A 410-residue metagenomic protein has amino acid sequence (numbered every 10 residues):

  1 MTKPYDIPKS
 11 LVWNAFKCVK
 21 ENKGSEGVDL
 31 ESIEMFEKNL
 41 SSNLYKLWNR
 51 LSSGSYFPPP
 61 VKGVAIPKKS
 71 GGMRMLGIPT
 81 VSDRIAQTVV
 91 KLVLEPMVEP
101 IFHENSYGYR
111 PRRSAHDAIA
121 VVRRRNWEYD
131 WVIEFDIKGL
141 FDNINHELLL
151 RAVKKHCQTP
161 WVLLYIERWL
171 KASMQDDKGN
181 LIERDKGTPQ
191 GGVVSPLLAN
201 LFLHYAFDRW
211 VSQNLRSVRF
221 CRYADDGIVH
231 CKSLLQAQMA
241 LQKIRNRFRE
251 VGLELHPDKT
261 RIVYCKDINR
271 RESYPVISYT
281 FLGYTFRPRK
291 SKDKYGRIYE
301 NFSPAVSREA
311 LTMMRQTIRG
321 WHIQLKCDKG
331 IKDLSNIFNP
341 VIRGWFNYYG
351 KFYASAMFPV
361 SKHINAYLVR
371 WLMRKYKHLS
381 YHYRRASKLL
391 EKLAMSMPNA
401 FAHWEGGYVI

Functional and structural regions predicted by a protein language model:
M1-S41: Non-catalytic, polymerase-adjacent accessory regions of viral genome-replication enzymes
I7, P60-K62, L170, M174 (+2 more regions): Core structural elements
S25, M35-P60: Amphipathic alpha-helical blocks
R50-A65, K69, E104-S106, R110-R113 (+2 more regions): Conserved polymerase palm-domain catalytic core
K171, V251-K326: A conserved non-catalytic segment of reverse transcriptases and RNA-directed RNA polymerases corresponding to the late
E183-T188, E300-S303, R319-D333, G344-M357: Short, solvent-exposed helix-loop connector elements
L334-L379: Non-catalytic, peripheral interaction segments enriched in hydrophobic/basic residues
H363-Y367, L372, Y376-I410: Extended C-terminal regions of large enzymes
